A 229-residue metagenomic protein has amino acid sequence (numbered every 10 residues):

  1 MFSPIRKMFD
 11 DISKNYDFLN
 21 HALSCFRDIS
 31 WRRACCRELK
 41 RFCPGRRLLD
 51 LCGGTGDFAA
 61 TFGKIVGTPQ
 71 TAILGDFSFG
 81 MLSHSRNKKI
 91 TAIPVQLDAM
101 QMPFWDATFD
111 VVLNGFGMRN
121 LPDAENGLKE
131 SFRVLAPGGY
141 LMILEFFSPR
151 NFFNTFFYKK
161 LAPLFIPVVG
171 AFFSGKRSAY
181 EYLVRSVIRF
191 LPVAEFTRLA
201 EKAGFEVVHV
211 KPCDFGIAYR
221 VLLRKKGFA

Functional and structural regions predicted by a protein language model:
S3-P4, L144-L199, H209: C-terminal alpha-helical "lid/dimerization" subdomain adjacent to the S-adenosyl-L-methionine
S13-R27: Class I SAM-dependent methyltransferase Rossmann-like catalytic core, especially the SAM/SAH-binding loop
C25-P44, T61: Conserved alpha-helix/loop element of class I SAM-dependent methyltransferases that forms part of the SAM/SAH-binding
R47-M102: Class I SAM-dependent methyltransferase SAM/SAH-binding core
M100-V112: A short acidic, Gly/Pro-enriched loop at the edge of an enzyme's catalytic core that lines a small-molecule cofactor
D110-A124, F147: A short SAM/SAH-binding and catalytic strip from SAM-dependent methyltransferases
E125-Y140: A short glycine-rich, Lys/Arg-flanked "PGG" loop and its adjoining helix->strand segment in the class I
T197, A203-A229: Core SAM-dependent methyltransferase catalytic element
